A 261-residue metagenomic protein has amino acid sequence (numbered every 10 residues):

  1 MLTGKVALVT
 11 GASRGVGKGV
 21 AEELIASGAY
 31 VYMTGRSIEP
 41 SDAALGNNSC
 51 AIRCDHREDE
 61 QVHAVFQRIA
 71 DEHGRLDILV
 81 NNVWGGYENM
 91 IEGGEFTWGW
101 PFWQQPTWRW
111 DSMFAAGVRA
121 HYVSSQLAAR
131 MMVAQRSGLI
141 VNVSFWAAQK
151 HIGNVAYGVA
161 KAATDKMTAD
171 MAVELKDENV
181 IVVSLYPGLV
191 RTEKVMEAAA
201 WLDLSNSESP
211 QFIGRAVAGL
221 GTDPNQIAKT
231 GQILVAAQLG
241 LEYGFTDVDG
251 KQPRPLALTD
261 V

Functional and structural regions predicted by a protein language model:
V6, S13-R14: Conserved glycine-rich cofactor-binding loop
S27-D42: Conserved glycine-rich Rossmann-like NAD(P)H-binding loop of the short-chain dehydrogenase/reductase
G46-E60: Rossmann-fold cofactor-recognition segment
A64-D71, M90-I91, F96-Q104, W108-A115: Active-site Tyr-X3-Lys motif and surrounding loop/helix of classical short-chain dehydrogenase/reductase
G85-G86, G99-R109, L139-D177, L189-V190: Catalytic loop of short-chain dehydrogenase/reductase
S125-Q126, A169: A short, exposed helix-loop element centered on a Lys and neighboring polar residues
S184, L202-V261: C-terminal helical subdomain
